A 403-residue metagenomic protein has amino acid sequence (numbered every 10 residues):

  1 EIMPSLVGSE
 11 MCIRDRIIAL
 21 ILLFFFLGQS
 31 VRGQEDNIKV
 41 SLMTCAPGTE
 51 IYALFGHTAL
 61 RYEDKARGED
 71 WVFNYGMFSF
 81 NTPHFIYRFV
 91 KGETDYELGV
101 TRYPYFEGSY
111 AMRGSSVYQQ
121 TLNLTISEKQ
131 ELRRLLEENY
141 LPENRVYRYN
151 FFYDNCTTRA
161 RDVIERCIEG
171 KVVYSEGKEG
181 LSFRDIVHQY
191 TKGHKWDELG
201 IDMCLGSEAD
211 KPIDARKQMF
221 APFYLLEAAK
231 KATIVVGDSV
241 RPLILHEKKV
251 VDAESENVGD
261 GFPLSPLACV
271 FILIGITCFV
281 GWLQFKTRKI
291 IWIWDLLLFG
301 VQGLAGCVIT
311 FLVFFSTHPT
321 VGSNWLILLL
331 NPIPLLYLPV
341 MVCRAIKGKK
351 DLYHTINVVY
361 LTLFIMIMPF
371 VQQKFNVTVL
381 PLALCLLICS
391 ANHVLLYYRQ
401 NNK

Functional and structural regions predicted by a protein language model:
E1-D15: Single conserved hydrophobic/aromatic residue that forms the stacking wall/gate of nucleotide- or nucleobase-binding
I17-L27: Sec-dependent N-terminal signal peptides
L27, E138-E143, F152-G170, C343 (+1 more regions): Charge-rich, low-complexity terminal tails
Q29-G33: Sec/Tat signal peptide C-region and signal peptidase I cleavage site
Q34-E256: Soluble extramembrane regions of membrane proteins in the secretory/endomembrane system
Y174-G177, I291, G322: Short acidic alpha-helical/loop segments enriched in Asp/Glu that coordinate divalent cations
A232, V236, R241-P319, L326: Core alpha-helical transmembrane segments of integral membrane proteins
W282-F285, G303-K403: Generic detector of multi-pass transmembrane helix bundles and their immediately adjacent loops in polytopic membrane
